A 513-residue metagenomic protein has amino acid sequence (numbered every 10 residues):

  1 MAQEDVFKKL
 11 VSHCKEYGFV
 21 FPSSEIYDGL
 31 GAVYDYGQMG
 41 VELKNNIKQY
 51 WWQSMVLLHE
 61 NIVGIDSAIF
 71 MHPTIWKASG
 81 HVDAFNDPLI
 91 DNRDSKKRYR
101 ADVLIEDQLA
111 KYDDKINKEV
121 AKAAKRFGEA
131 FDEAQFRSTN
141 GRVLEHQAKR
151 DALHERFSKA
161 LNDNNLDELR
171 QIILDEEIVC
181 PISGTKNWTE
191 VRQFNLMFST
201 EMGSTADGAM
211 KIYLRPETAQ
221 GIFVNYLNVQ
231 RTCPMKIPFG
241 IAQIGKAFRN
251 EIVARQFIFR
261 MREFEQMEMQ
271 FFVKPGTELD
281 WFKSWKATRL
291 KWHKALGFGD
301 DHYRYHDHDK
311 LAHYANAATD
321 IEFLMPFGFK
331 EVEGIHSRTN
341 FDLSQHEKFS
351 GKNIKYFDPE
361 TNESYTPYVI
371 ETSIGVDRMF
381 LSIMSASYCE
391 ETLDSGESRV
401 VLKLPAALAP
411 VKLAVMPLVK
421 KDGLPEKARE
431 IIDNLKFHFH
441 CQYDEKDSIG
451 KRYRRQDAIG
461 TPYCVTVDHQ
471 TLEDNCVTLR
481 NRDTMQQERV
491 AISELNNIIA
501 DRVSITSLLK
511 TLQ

Functional and structural regions predicted by a protein language model:
M1-Q513: NTP/phosphate- and nucleic-acid-binding module
